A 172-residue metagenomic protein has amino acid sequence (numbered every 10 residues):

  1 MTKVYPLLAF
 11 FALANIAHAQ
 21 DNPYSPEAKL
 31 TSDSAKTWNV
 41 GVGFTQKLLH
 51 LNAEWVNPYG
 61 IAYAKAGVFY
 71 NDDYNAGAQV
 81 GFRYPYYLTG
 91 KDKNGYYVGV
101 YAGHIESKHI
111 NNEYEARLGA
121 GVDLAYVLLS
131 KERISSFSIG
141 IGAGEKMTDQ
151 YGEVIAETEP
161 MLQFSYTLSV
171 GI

Functional and structural regions predicted by a protein language model:
M1-D33, I172: Cleavable N-terminal export/targeting peptides
D21-N22, E27-A35, Y87-Y96, L129-S136: Short loop/turn motifs that connect adjacent beta-strands in outer-membrane beta-barrel proteins
P23, V80-F82, E157-I172: Outer-membrane beta-barrel "beta-signal"
E27-K29, W38-V42, F69-N71, H109-E115 (+2 more regions): Outer-membrane beta-barrel domain signature
L30-Q46, L51-A53, N57-D72, Y96-S107: Transmembrane beta-strand segments that form the barrel wall of outer-membrane beta-barrel proteins
S34-W38, T45-L49, D72-A78, N94 (+2 more regions): Residues that define the transmembrane beta-barrel architecture of outer-membrane proteins
L49, G60, G67-D73, Y87-T89 (+3 more regions): Sequence/structural signature of outer-membrane beta-barrel proteins
N57-Y59, R83-K91, A125-S130, L168-I172: Outer-membrane beta-barrel proteins
